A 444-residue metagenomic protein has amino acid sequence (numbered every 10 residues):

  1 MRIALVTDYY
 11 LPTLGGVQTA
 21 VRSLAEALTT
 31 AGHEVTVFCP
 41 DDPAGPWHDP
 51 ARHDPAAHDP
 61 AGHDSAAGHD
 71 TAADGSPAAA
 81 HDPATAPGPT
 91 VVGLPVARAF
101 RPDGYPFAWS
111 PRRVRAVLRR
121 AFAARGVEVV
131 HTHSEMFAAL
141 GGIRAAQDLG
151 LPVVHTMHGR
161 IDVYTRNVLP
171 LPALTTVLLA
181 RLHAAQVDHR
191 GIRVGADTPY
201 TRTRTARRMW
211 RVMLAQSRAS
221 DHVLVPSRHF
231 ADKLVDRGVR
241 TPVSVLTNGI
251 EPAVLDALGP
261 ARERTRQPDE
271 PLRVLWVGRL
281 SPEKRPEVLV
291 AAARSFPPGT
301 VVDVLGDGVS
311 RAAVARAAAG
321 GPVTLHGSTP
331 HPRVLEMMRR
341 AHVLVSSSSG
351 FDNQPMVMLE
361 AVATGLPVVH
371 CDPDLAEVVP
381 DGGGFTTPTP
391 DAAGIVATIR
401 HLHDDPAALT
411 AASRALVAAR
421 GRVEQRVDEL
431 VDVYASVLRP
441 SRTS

Functional and structural regions predicted by a protein language model:
M1-D59, H63-A97, R294, E424: N-terminal subdomain of nucleotide-sugar transferases
T19, L272, W276-S295, V309-A312: A conserved mid-protein helix/loop that constitutes part of the nucleotide-sugar donor-binding site
E128, D221, R339-N353, L366: Acidic donor-binding loop of glycosyltransferase active sites
L182-G259, D269: Donor nucleotide-sugar binding/catalytic pocket of nucleotide-sugar-dependent glycosyltransferases
A312-P332, E336: Nucleotide-activated donor-binding/catalytic signature segment of Leloir-type glycosyltransferases, i.e., the conserved
A363-H370: Short hydrophobic beta-strand element within catalytic cores of glycosyltransferases and related nucleotide-activated
D381-A393, I399-P406: Conserved acidic donor-binding segment of nucleotide-sugar-dependent glycosyltransferases
D404-L438: A charged, aromatic-enriched C-terminal amphipathic alpha-helix characteristic of glycosyltransferases across folds
